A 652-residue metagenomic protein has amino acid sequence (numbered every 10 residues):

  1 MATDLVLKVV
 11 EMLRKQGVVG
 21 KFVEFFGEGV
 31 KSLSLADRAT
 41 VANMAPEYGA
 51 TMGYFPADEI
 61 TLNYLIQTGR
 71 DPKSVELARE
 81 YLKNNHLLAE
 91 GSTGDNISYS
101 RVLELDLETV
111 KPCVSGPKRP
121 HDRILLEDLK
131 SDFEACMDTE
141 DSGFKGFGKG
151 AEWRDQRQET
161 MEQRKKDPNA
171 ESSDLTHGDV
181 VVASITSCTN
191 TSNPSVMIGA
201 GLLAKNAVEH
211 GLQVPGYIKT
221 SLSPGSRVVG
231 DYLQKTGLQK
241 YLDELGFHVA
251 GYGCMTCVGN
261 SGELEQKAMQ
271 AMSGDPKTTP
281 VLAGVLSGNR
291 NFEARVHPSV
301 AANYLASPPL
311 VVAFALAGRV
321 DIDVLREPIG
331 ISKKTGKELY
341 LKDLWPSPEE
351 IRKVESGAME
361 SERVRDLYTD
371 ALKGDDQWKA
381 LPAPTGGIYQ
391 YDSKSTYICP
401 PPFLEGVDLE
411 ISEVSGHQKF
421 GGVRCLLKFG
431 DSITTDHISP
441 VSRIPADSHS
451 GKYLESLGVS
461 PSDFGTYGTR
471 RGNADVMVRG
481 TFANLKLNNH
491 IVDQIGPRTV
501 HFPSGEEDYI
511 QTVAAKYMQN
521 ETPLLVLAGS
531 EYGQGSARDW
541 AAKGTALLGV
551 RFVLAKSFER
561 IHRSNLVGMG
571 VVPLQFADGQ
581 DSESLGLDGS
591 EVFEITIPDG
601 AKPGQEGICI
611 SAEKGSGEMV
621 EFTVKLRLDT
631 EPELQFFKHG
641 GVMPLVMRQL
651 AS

Functional and structural regions predicted by a protein language model:
M1-S652: Fe-S-dependent hydro-lyases/dehydratases of central metabolism
